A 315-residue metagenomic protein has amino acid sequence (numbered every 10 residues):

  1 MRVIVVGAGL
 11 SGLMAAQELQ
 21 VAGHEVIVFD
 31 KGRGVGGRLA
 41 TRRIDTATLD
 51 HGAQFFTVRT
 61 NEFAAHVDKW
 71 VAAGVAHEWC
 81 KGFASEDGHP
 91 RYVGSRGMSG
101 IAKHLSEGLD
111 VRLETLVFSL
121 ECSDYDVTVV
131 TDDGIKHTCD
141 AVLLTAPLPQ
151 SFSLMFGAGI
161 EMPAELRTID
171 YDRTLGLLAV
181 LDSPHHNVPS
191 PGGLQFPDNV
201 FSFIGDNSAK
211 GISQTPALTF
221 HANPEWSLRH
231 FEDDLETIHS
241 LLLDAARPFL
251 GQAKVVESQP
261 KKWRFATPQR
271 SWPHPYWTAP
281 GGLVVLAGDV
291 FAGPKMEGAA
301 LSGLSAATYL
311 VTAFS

Functional and structural regions predicted by a protein language model:
M1, D132-A141: Core beta-strand elements of the Rossmann-like FAD/NAD(P) dinucleotide-binding domain in flavoenzyme oxidoreductases
R2-F29, A307-V311: N-terminal Rossmann-like FAD-binding beta1-loop-alpha1 element of flavoenzymes
Q20-I44: Glycine-rich FAD pyrophosphate-binding loop
G36, C139-P191, Q252-A253: Central helical "cap/lid" subdomain
A40-C80: N-terminal FAD cofactor-binding segment of flavoenzymes
L113-T128: A conserved short coil-to-beta-strand element within the FAD-binding core of flavoproteins
L178-H230, T237, L241-L250: Active-site substrate-recognition segment that forms the wall of the catalytic cavity or substrate channel
S240, A245-G282: Flavin (FAD/FMN) cofactor-binding core of flavoprotein oxidoreductases
